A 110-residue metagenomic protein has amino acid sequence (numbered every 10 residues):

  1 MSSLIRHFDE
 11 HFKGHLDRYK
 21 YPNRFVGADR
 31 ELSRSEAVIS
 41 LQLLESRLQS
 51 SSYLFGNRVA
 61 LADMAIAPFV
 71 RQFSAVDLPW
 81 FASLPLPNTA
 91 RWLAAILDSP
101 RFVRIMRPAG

Functional and structural regions predicted by a protein language model:
M1-A94: GST-like fold's C-terminal all-alpha helical module
P87-G110: Long hydrophobic alpha-helical segments typical of transmembrane helices together with their membrane-interfacial
